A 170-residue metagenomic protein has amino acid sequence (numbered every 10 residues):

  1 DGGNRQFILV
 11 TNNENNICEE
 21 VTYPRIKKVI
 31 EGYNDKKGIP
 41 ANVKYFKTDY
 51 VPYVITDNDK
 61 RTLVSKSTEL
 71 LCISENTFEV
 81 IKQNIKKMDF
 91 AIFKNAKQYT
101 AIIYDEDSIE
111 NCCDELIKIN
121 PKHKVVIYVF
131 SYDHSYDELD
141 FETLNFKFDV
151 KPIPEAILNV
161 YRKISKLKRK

Functional and structural regions predicted by a protein language model:
G2-K170: Accessory, often C-terminal, charged low-complexity segments
